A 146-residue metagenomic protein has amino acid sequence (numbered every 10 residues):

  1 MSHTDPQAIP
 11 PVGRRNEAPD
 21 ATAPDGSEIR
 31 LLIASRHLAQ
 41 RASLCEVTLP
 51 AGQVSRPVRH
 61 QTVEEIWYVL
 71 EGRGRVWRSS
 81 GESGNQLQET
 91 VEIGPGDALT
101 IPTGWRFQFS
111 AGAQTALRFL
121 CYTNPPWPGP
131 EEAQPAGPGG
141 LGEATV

Functional and structural regions predicted by a protein language model:
M1-A42, R56, V91, E131-V146: A short, N-terminal "cap"/entry segment at the start of jelly-roll beta-barrel domains of the cupin/DSBH fold
L31, L44-T48, I66, T90 (+2 more regions): Conserved hydrophobic/aromatic beta-strand scaffold that supports enzyme active sites
R41, R59-Q61, L87, G112-Q114: Short glycine/proline-enriched turns and hinge-like loops at secondary-structure junctions
L44-E46, I66, Q114-E132: A short hydrophobic beta-strand segment most commonly corresponding to one strand of the jelly-roll/cupin
C45-Q61: Conserved short histidine dyad/triad with adjacent acidic residue
R56-V58, V76-R78, I101, F107-Q114: Short beta-strand His + acidic residue motifs that chelate non-heme Fe in jelly-roll/DSBH and cupin folds
T62-R75, S79-G81: Glycine- and acidic-residue-biased ligand/ion/polar-headgroup-sensing regions
G81-T103: Short acidic-glycine-tyrosine-enriched beta hairpin
